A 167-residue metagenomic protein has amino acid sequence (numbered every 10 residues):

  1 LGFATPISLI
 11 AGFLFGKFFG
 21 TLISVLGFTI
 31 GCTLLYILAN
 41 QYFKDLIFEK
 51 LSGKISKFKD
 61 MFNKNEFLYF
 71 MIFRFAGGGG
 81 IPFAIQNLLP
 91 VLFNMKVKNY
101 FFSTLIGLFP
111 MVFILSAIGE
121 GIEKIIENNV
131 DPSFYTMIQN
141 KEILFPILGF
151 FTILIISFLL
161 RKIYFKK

Functional and structural regions predicted by a protein language model:
L1-F19, G79-N87, L108-I114: Transmembrane helix boundary and interhelical junction motifs in multipass membrane proteins
P6-I10, F18-L26, M71-I72, F101-F102 (+1 more regions): Hydrophobic alpha-helical transmembrane segments
I7-I10, S116-E127: Juxtamembrane "helix exit" motif at the C-terminal ends of alpha-helical transmembrane segments in multi-pass membrane
F18, V25, T29-L88, L92-N99 (+2 more regions): Membrane-interfacial helix-loop-helix
G27-G31, I106-P110, G119: Transmembrane alpha-helical core residues of multi-pass small-molecule transporters, especially secondary transporters
N94, K98-F113: Hydrophobic alpha-helical membrane-insertion segments
F109, S116, F151-F158: Alpha-helical transmembrane segments
I114-L115, V130-S133, P146-F150: Noncatalytic linker/hinge segments flanking ATPase motor cores
